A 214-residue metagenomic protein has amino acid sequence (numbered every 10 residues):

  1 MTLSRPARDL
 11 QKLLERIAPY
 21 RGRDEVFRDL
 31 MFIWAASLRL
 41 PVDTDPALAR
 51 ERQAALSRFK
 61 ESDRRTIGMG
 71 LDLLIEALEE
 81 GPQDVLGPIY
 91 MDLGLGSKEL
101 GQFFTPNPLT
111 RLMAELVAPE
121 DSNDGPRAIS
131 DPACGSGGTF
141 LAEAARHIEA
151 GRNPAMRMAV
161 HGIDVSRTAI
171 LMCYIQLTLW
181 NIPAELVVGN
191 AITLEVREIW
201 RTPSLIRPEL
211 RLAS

Functional and structural regions predicted by a protein language model:
T2-G151: Class I S-adenosyl-L-methionine
A77-D84, C173-A184, S214: Generic hydrophobic segment detector
N107-L205: Conserved S-adenosyl-L-methionine
S204-S214: A polyampholytic, Gly/Pro-enriched intrinsically disordered region
